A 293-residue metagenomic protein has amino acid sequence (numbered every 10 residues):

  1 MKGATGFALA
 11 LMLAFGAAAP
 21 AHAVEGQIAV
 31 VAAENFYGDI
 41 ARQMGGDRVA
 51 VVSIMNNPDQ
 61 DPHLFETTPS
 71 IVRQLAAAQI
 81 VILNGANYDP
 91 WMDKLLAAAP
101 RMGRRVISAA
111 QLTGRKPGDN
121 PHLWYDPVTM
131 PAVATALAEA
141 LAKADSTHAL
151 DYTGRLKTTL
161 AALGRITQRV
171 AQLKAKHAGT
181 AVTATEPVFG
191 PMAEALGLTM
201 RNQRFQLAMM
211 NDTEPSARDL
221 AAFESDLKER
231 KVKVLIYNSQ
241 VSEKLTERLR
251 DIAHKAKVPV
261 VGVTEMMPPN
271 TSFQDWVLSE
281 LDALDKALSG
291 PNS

Functional and structural regions predicted by a protein language model:
G6-G16: Bacterial N-terminal signal peptides
A18-P20: N-terminal signal peptide c-region/cleavage motif recognized by signal peptidases
H22-S293: Extracytoplasmic metal-acquisition and chelation regions
